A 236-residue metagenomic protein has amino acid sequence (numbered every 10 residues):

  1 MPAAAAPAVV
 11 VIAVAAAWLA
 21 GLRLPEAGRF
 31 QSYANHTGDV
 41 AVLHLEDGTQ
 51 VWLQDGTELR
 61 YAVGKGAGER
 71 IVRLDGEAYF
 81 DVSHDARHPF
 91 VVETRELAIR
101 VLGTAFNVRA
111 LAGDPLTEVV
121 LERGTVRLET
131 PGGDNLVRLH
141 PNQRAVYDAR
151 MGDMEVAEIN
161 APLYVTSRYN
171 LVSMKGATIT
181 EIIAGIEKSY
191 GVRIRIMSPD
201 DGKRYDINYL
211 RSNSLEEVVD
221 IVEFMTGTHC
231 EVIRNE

Functional and structural regions predicted by a protein language model:
P2-E236: A residue-level detector for the "anchor" residue at the start of short, highly conserved motifs
